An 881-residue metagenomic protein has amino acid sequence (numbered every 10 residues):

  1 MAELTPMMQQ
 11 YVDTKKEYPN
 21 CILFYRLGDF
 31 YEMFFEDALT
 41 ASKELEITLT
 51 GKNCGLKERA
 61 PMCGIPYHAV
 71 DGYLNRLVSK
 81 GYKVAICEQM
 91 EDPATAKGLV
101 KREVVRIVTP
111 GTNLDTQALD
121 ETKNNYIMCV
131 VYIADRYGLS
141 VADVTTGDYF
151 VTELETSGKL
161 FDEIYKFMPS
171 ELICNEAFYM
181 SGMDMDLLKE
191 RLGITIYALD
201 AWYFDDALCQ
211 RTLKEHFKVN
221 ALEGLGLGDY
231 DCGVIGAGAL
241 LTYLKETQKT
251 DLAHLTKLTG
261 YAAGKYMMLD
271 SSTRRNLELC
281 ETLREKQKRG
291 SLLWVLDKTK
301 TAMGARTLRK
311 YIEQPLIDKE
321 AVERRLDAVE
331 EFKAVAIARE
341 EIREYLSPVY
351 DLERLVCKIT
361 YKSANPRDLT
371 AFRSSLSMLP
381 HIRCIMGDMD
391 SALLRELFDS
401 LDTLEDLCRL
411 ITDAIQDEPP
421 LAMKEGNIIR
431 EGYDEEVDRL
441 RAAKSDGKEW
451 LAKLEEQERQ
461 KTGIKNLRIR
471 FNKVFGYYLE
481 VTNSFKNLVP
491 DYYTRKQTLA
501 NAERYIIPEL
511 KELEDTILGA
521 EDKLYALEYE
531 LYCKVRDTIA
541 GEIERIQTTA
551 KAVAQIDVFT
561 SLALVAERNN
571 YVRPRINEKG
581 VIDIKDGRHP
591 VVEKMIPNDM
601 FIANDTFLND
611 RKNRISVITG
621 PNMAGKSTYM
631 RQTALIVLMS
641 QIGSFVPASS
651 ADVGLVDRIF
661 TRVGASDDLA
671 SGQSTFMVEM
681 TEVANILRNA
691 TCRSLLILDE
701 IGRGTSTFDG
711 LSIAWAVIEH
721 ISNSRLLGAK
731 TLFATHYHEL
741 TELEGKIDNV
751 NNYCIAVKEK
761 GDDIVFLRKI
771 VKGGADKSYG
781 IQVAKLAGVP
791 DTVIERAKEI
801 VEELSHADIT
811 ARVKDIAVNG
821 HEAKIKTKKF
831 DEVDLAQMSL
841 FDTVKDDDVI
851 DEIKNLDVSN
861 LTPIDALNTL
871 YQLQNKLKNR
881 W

Functional and structural regions predicted by a protein language model:
M1-E331, S347, D351-T360, A364-K453 (+2 more regions): Charged catalytic and DNA/RNA-contacting regions of genome-maintenance and nucleic-acid-processing enzymes
L4-M8, F24, F35, G64-L74 (+34 more regions): Amphipathic alpha-helical transducer elements in NTP-driven molecular machines
F35-A38, Y230, K300, L308-Y311 (+4 more regions): ATPase nucleotide-binding head domains, primarily ABC-like/P-loop NTPase cores
C87, P110-L119, D251, G387-L393 (+6 more regions): Active-site phosphate-binding and catalytic loops of NTP-dependent enzymes
D351, Y361, N365, S375-M378 (+4 more regions): Charged, surface-exposed helical/loop "interaction arms" that form contiguous linear patches used for dimerization
A452, R459-N483, P490: Extended, charged helical/alpha-beta scaffold domains that provide interaction surfaces
L499, E503-D537: Extended, charged coiled-coil "arm/hinge" scaffolds of SMC/Rad50-like chromosome-maintenance ATPases and other large
S839-W881: C-terminal tails and terminal domains of large nucleic-acid-associated and other macromolecular-machine proteins
